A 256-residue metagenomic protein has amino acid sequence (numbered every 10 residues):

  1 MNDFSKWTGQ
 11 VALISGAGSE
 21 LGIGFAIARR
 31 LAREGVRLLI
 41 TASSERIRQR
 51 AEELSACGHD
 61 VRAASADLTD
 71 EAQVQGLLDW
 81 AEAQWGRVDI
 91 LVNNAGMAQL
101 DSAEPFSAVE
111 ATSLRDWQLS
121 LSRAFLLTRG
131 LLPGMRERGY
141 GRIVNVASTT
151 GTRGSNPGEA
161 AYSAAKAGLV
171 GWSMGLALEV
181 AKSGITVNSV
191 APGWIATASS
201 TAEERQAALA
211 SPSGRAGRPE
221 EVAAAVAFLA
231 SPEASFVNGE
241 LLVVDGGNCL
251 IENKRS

Functional and structural regions predicted by a protein language model:
N2, A103, R153, A227 (+1 more regions): Short C-terminal tail/terminal secondary-structure segment of NAD(P)H-dependent dehydrogenase/reductase domains
F4-L39: Canonical Rossmann dinucleotide-binding motif of NAD(H)/NADP(H)-dependent dehydrogenases/reductases, specifically
G16-E20, M97-A98, R142-G168, S173-K182: Catalytic loop of short-chain dehydrogenase/reductase
Q75, A98-L114, P157-A161, S199-T201 (+1 more regions): Conserved mid-core segment of classical short-chain dehydrogenase/reductases
D89, M97, S107-T128, Y140 (+3 more regions): Catalytic Tyr-X3-Lys loop
L119-E137, A177-L178, K182, S231: Amphipathic alpha-helical dimer-interface segment in Rossmann-like NAD(P)H-dependent oxidoreductases
A181, T186, V237-G239: Short, small/polar-rich loop/turn modules that mediate ligand/substrate recognition or access, typified
S211-V222, E233: A conserved structural motif in NAD(P)-dependent oxidoreductases
